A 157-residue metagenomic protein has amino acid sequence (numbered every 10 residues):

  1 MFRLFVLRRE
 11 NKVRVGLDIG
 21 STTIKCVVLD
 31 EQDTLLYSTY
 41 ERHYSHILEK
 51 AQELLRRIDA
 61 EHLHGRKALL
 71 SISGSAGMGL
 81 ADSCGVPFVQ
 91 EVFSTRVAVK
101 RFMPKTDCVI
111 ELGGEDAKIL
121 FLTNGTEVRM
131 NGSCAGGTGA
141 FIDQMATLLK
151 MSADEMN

Functional and structural regions predicted by a protein language model:
L4-Q32, T106-T123: Gly/Thr-rich phosphate-binding beta-strand-loop-beta motif of the actin/hexokinase/Hsp70
G16-E49, E53-R56, G132: Short glycine-rich, Thr/Ser-proximal phosphate-binding strand/loop in the N-terminal lobe of ATP-dependent enzymes
Y40-H43, I58-F93, L120-R129: Short beta-strand-loop/turn "lid" adjacent to the catalytic site in phosphate-handling enzymes
H46, F93-V97, E115: Short acidic loop-to-helix transition motifs that present clustered carboxylates
H46-I47, N124-N157: Glycine-rich phosphate-binding loop plus the immediately following alpha-helix
K50-E53, R57, G79, V97-R101 (+3 more regions): Alpha-helical scaffold segments in soluble metabolic enzymes
E91-I110: Active-site cofactor/substrate anionic-group-binding motifs, chiefly glycine- and Lys/Arg-rich phosphate-binding loops
V99-K105, F121-N124, L148-K150: Alpha-helix C-terminal capping segments
